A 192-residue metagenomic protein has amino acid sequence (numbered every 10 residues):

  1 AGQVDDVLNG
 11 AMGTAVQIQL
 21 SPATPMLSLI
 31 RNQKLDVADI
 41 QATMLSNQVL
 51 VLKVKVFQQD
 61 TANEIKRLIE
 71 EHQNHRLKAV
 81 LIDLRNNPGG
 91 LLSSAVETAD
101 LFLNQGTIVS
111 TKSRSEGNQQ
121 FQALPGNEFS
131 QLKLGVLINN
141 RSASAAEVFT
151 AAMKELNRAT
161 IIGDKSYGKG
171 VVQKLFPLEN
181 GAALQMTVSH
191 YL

Functional and structural regions predicted by a protein language model:
A1-E179: Cleft-lining beta-strand/loop regions that shape enzyme active-site pockets
Q173-L192: Conserved P-loop NTPase
